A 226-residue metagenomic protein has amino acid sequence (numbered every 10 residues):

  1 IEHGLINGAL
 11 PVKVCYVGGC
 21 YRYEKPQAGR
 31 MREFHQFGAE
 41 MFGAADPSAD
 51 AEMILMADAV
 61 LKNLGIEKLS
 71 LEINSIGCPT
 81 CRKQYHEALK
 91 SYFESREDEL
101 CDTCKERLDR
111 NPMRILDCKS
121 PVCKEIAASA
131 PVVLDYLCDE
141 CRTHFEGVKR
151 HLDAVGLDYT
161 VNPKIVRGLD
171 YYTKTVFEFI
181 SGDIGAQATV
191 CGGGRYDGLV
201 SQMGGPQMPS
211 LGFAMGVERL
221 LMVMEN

Functional and structural regions predicted by a protein language model:
I1-N226: TRNA-recognition modules of translation machinery and tRNA-sensing kinases, especially anticodon-binding
